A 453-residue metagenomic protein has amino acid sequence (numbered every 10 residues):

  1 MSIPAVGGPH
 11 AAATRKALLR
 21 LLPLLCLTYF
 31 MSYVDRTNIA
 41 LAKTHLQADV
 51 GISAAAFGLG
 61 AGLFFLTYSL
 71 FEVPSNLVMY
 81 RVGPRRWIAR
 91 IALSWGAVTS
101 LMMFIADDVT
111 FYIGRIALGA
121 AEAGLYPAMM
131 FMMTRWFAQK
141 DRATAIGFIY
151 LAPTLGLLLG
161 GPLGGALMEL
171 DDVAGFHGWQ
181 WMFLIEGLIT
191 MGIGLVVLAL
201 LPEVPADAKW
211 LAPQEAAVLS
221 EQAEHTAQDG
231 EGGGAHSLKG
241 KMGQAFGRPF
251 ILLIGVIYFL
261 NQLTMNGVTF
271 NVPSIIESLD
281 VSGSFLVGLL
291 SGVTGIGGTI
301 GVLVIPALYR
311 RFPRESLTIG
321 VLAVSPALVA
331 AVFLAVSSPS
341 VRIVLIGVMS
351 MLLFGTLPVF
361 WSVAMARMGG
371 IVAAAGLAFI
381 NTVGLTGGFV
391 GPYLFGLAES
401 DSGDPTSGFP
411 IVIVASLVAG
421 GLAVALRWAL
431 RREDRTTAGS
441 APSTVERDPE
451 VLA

Functional and structural regions predicted by a protein language model:
I39-A40, K241-V302, L357: Extracytoplasmic gate region of multi-pass secondary transporters
G51, G83, F104-T110, A121 (+4 more regions): Helix-breaking motifs and short loop linkers at transmembrane-helix boundaries and internal kinks in secondary membrane
L70-V109: Conserved MFS/SLC helix-loop-helix module at the cytosolic interface between two early adjacent transmembrane helices
F71-P84, G301-R314, E399: Helix-to-loop junctions at the C-terminal end of transmembrane segments in multipass secondary transporters
G114-L151: Cytoplasmic helix-loop-helix junction between adjacent transmembrane helices in 12-TM secondary transporters
T144-M168, I189-T190, N381-G391: Glycine-rich segments within core transmembrane alpha-helices of 12-TM secondary carriers
L157, R367-D404: A late C-terminal transmembrane helix in Major Facilitator Superfamily
P313-V363: C-terminal transmembrane helical hairpin of 12-TM major facilitator-type secondary transporters
